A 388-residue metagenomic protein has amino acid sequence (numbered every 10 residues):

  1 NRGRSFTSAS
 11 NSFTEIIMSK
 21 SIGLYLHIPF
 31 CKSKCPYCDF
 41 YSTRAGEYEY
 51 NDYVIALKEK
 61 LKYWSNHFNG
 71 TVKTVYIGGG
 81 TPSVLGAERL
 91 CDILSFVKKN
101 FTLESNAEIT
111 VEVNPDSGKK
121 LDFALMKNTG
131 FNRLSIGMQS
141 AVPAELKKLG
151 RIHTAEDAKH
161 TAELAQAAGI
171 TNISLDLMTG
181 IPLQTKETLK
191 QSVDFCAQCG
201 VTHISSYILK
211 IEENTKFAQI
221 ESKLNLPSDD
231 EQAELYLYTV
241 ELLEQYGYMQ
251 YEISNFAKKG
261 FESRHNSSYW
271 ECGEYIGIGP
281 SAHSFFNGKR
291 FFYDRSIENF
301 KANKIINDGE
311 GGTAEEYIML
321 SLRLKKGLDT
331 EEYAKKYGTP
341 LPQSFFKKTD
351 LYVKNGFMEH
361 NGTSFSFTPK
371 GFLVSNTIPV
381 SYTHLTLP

Functional and structural regions predicted by a protein language model:
G3-I17: Short, Lys/Arg-enriched N-terminal segments with co-localized hydrophobic residues within the first ~10-30 amino acids
S19-I22, S42-W64, T71-T339: C-terminal scaffold of the Radical SAM
Y25-L26: Short active-site neighborhood of thiol/selenol oxidoreductases, capturing the structured segment around
F30-F40: Local cysteine-cluster metal-coordination motifs and their immediate loop/turn environment, predominantly Fe-S cluster
T349-V353: Basic amphipathic alpha-helical segments that dock to polyanions
K354-G362: A short, conserved structural fragment
T363-L373: Accessory beta->alpha helical hairpin/"wing" motif in late/C-terminal subdomains of nucleic-acid enzymes
T383-P388: Conserved small/polar residues in nucleotide/adenosyl-binding loops
